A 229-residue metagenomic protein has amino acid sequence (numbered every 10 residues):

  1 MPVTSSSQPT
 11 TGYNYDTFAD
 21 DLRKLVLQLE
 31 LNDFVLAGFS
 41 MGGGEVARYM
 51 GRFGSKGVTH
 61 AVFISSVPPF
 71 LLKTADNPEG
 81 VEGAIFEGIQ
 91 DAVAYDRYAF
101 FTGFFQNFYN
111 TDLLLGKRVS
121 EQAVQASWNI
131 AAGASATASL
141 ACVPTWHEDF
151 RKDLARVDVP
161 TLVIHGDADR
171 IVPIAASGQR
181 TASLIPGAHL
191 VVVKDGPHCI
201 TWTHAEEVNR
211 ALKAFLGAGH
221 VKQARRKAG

Functional and structural regions predicted by a protein language model:
M1-M41, M50-R52, G57, R210: Active-site loop/oxyanion-hole signature of alpha/beta-hydrolase fold enzymes
V26-N32, V157, F215, G219: Glycine-rich phosphate-binding loop signature in dinucleotide/nucleotide-binding domains
A47-Y95: Flexible "cap/lid" loop of the alpha/beta hydrolase fold
P69-V81, D91-A155: Conserved alpha/beta-hydrolase catalytic His-Asp/Glu region
V157, V163-H165, D169: Short beta-strand/loop motif that positions the catalytic acidic residue of the alpha/beta-hydrolase fold
D167-R170, D195-P197: Acidic beta-to-alpha connecting loop that harbors the catalytic carboxylate
R170-A176: Conserved alpha/beta-hydrolase "acid-adjacent" motif
P186-G229: Catalytic active-site module of serine/aspartate enzymes centered on a nucleophile-bearing elbow/loop
